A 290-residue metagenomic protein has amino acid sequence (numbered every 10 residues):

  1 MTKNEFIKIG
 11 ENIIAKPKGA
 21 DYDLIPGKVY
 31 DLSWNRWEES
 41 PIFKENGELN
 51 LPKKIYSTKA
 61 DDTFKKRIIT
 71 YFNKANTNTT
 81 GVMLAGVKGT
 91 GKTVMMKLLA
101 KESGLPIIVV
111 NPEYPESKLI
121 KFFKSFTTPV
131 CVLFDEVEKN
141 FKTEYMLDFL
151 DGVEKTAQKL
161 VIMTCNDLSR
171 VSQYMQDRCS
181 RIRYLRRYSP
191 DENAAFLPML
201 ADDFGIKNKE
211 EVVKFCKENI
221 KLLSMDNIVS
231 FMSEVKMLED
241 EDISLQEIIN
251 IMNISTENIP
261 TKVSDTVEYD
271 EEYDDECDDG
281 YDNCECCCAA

Functional and structural regions predicted by a protein language model:
M1-K28, E45-N46, D177-A290: C-terminal alpha-helical "lid" subdomain
F43-V82: Pre-Walker A (pre-P-loop) alpha-helix and adjacent loop at the N terminus of AAA/AAA+ ATPase modules, a conserved
D62-K65, A100-C131, N140-E144: Short glycine-rich substrate-engagement loop in P-loop NTPases that contacts/grips substrate
K74-M96: Walker A/P-loop nucleotide-binding motif
T79-M83, P106-I107, P129-C131, L160: Residue-level preference for the first positions of well-ordered beta-strands
K92, S169-Y174, A194-L197: Switch/connector loops and helix/strand junctions flanking conserved nucleotide-binding motifs in nucleotide-processing
E138-R181: Conserved catalytic/switch belt of AAA+ P-loop NTPases
